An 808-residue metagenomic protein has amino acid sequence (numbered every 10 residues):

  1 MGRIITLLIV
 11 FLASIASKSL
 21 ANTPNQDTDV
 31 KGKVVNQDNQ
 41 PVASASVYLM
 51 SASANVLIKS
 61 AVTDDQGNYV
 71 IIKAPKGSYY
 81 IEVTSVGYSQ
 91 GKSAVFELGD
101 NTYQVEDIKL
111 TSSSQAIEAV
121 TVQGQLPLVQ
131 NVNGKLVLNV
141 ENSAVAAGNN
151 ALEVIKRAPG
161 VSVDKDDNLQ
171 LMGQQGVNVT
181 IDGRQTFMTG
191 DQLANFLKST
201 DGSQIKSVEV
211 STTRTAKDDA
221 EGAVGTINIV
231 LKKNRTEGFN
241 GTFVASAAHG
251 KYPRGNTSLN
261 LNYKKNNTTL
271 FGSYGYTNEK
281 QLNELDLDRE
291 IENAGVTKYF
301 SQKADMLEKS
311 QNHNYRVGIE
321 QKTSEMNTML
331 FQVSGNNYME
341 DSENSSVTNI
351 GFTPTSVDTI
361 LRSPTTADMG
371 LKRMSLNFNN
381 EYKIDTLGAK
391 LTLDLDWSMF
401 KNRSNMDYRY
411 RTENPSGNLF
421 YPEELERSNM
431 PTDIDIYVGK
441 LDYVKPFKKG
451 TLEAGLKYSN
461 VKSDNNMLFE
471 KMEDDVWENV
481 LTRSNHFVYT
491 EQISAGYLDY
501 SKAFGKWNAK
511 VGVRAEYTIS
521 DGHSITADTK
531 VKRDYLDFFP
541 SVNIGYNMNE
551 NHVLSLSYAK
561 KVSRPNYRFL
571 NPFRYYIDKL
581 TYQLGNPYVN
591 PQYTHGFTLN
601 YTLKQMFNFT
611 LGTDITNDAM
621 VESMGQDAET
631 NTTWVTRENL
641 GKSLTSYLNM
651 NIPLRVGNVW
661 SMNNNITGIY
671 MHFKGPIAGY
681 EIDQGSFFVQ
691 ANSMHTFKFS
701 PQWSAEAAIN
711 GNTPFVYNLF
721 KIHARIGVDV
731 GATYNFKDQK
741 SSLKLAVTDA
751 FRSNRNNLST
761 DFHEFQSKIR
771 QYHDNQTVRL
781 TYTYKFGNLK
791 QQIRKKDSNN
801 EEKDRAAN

Functional and structural regions predicted by a protein language model:
R3, N314-Y338, T365-H523, N547 (+4 more regions): Face-selective signature of the C-terminal outer-membrane beta-barrel domain
V35, Q40, S46-M50, T84-S89 (+5 more regions): Short, acidic, small-residue-rich periplasmic hinge/interaction motif at the N-terminus of Gram-negative outer-membrane
A52-N68: Short, acidic Ser/Thr/Gly-rich low-complexity loop/linker segments typical of extracellular and cell-surface proteins
D107-K109, A151-V154, L193-F196, V210 (+2 more regions): N-terminal periplasmic accessory domains that precede and gate Gram-negative outer-membrane beta-barrel machines
A151, R157, Q185-T212: Short acidic/polar hinge/loop motifs at secondary-structure boundaries that mediate gating or recognition
K303, I436-K440, V480-N485, G596 (+2 more regions): Outer membrane beta-barrel strand-and-loop segments of large Gram-negative receptors, especially TonB-dependent
N485-E491, V562-T610, I615, V635-S646 (+2 more regions): Outer-membrane beta-barrel signature, preferentially recognizing the C-terminal barrel domain of Gram-negative
I519-D521, E550-G596, L611-T630, A750-H763: Surface-exposed extracellular loop regions of Gram-negative outer-membrane beta-barrel proteins, predominantly
